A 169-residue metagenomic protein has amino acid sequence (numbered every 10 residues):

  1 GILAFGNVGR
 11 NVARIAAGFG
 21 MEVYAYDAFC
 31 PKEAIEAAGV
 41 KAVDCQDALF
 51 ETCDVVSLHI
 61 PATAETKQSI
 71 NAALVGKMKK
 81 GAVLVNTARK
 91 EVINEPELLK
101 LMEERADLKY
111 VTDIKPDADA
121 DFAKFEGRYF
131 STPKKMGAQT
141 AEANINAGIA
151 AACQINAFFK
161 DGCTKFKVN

Functional and structural regions predicted by a protein language model:
G1-I2: Hydrophobic Val/Ile/Leu positions in short beta-strands of Rossmann-like dinucleotide-binding domains
F5-G6: Glycine-rich Rossmann-fold phosphate-binding loop(s) that bind the pyrophosphate of adenine dinucleotide cofactors
G9-R10: N-terminal Rossmann-fold NAD(P) dinucleotide-binding loop
A13, A17, M102: Gly/Ala-rich phosphate-binding loop of Rossmann-like dinucleotide-binding domains, activating on the conserved
M21-E22: Residues at the starts of beta-strands that form the adenosine-phosphate
A25: Conserved SAM-binding motif I beta-strand of class I
C30-A123: Rossmann-like adenosine-cofactor binding region
K109, P116-N169: C-terminal helix-to-coil terminal segments
